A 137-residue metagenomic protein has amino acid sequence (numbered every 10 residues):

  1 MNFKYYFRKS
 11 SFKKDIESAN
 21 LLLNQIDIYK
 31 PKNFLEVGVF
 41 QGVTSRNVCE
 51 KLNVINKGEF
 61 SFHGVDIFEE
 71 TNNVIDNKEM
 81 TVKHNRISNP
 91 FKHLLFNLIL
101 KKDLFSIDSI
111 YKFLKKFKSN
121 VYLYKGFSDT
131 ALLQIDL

Functional and structural regions predicted by a protein language model:
F3-K9, E17-L137: S-adenosylmethionine/decaboxylated-SAM
